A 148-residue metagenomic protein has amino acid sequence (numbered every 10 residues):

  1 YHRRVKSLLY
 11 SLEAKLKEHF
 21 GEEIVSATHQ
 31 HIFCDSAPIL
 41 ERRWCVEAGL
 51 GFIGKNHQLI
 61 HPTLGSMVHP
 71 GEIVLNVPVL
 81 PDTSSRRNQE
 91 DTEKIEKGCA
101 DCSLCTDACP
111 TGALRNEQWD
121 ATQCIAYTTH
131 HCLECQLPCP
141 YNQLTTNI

Functional and structural regions predicted by a protein language model:
Y1-G98, A126, T146-I148: Auxiliary alpha/beta "docking" domains used to position bulky ligands
L104-Q123, C132-I148: Iron-sulfur cluster-binding cysteine motifs and their immediate structural context in ferredoxin-like electron-transfer
